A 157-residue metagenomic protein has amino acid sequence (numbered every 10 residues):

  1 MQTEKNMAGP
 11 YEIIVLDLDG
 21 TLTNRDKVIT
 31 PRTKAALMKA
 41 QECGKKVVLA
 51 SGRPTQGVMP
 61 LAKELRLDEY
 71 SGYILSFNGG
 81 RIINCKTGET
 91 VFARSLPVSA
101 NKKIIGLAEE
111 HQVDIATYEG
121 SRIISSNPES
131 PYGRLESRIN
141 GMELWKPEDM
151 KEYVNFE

Functional and structural regions predicted by a protein language model:
M1-L16: Non-catalytic pre-domain segments flanking phosphatase-related domains
A8-Y11, G44, S71, Q112: A general structural motif
E12, D26-C43: Basic, amphipathic juxtamembrane/active-site segments that coordinate anionic phosphate or diphosphate groups
L37-P60, I115-Y118: Substrate-recognition element of Asp-dependent hydrolases with the DxDx(T/V) motif
P54-I74: Substrate-recognition/cap helix-loop segment adjacent to the acidic, metal-dependent catalytic center of Asp-based
G72-I82: A short, structured active-site edge motif that brings together acidic residues
G80-E157: HAD-like small-molecule phosphatases
